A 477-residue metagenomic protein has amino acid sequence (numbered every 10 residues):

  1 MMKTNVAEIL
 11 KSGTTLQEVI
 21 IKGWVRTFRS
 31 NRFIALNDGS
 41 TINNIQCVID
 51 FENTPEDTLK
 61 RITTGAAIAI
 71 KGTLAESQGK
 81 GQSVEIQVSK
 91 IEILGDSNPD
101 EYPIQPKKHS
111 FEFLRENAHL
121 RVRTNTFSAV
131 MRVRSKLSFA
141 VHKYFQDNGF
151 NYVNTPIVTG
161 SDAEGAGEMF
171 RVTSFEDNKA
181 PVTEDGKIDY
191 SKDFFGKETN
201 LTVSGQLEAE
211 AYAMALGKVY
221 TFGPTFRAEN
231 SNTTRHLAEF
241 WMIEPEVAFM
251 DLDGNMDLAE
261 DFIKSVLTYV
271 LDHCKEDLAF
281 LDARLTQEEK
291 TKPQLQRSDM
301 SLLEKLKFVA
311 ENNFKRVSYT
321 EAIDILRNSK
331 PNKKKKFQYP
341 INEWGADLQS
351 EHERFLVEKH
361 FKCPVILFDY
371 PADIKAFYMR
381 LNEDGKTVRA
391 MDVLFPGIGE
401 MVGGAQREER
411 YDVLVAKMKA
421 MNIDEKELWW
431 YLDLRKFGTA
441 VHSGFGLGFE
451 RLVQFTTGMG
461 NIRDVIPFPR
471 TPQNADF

Functional and structural regions predicted by a protein language model:
K3-A248: Class II aminoacyl-tRNA synthetase-like tRNA-binding/catalytic domains
W24, A140-N148, S204-L207, A211 (+12 more regions): Generic, well-ordered alpha-helical scaffold segments in large soluble proteins
R134, L252-E260: Short, charged, low-complexity patches
A163-M169, S174-D189, D261-V393, A420-A440: Metal-assisted phosphate- and nucleotidyl-transfer catalytic regions
G196, N200, M214-P224, L237-D251 (+3 more regions): TRNA-recognition modules of translation machinery and tRNA-sensing kinases, especially anticodon-binding
F249-D253, D272-C274: Inter-helical turn/loop segments and adjacent helix faces that build the functional surface of alpha-helical bundle
